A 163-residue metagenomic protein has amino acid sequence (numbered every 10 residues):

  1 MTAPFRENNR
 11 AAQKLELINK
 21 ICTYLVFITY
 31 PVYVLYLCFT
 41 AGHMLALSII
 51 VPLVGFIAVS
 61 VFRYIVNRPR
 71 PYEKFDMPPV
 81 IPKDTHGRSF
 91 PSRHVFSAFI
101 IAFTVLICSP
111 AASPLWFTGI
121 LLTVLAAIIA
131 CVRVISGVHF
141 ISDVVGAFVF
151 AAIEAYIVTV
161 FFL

Functional and structural regions predicted by a protein language model:
M1-A3, T40-M44, Y64-P69, R88-I100: Hydrophobic alpha-helical transmembrane segments
M1-Y30, V59-G87: N-terminal transmembrane-helix/juxtamembrane module of multi-pass inner/ER membrane proteins
F27-L37, T123-A127: Hydrophobic core of alpha-helical transmembrane segments in multi-pass integral membrane proteins
Y33-A58: Interfacial segments of alpha-helical transmembrane regions
L35-Y36, V59-N67, L106, V158-L163: Membrane-water interface at transmembrane helix exits
F39-G42, N67-Y72, G137-S142, L163: Transmembrane helix-loop junctions in multipass membrane proteins, especially transporters and channels
V51-R63, L125-R133: Alpha-helical transmembrane segments of multi-pass membrane proteins
D76-L163: Membrane-embedded catalytic cores of phosphoryl/pyrophosphoryl-handling enzymes
